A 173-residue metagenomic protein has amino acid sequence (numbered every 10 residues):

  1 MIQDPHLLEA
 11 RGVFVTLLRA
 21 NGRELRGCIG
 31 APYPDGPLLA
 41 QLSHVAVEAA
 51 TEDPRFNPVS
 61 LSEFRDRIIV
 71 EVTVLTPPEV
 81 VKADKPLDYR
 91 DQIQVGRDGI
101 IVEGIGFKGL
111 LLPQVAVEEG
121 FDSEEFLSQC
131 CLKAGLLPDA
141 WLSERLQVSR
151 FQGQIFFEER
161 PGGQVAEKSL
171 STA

Functional and structural regions predicted by a protein language model:
M1-A173: Basic nucleic-acid-binding interfaces
